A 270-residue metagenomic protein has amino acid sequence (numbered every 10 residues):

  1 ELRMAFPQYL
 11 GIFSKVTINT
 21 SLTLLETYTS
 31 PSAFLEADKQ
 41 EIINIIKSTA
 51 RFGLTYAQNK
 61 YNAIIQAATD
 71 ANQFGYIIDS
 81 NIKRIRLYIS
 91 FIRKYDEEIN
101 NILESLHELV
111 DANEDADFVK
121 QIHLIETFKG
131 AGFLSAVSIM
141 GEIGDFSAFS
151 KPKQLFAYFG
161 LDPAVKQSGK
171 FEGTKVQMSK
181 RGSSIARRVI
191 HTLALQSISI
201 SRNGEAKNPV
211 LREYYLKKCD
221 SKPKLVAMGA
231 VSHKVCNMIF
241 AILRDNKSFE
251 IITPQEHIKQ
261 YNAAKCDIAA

Functional and structural regions predicted by a protein language model:
E1-A270: A detector of single, family-specific signature residues that are central to catalytic or substrate-handling motifs
